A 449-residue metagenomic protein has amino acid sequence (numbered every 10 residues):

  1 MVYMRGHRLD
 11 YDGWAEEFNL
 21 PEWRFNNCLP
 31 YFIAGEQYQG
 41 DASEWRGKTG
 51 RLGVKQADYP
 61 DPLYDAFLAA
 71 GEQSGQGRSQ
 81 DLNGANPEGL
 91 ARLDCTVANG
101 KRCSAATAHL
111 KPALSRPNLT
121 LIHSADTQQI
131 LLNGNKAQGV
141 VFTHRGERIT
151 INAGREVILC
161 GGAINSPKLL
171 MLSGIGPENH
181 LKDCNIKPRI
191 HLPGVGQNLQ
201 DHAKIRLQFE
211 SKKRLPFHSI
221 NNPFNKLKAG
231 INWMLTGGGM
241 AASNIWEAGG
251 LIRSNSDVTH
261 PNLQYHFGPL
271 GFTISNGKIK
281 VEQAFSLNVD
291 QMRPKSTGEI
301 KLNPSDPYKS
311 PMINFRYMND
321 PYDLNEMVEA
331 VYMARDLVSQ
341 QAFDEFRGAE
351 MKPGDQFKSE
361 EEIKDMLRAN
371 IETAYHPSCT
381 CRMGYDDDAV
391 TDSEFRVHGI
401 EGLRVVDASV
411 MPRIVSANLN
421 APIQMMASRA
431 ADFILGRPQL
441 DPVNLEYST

Functional and structural regions predicted by a protein language model:
M1-E16, G174: Periplasmic solute-binding protein
A15-A137, R206-G230: Conserved redox-cofactor binding core of oxidoreductases
R24, I130, G139-N232, G239-M240 (+2 more regions): Glycine-rich loop(s) and the adjacent beta-strand/alpha-helix scaffold that form part
Q56-P60, M318-N325, D355-Q356, S416-N418: Conserved, non-catalytic sequence blocks in retroelement Pol enzymes and Pol-derived host proteins
G71, N185-K187, Y332-F343, M426-D441: Internal hydrophobic alpha-helix adjacent to the cofactor/substrate pocket in enzyme cavities
V97, I122-N133, L263-I274, V281-N288 (+4 more regions): A glycine-rich dinucleotide-binding beta-alpha-beta segment and adjacent secondary-structure elements that constitute
I186-L207, D344-K358, L435-T449: Active-site-proximal substrate-binding core of FAD-dependent oxidoreductases
Q208-V328, D365, N370-C379, D388 (+2 more regions): FAD cofactor-binding and catalytic pocket of flavoenzymes
